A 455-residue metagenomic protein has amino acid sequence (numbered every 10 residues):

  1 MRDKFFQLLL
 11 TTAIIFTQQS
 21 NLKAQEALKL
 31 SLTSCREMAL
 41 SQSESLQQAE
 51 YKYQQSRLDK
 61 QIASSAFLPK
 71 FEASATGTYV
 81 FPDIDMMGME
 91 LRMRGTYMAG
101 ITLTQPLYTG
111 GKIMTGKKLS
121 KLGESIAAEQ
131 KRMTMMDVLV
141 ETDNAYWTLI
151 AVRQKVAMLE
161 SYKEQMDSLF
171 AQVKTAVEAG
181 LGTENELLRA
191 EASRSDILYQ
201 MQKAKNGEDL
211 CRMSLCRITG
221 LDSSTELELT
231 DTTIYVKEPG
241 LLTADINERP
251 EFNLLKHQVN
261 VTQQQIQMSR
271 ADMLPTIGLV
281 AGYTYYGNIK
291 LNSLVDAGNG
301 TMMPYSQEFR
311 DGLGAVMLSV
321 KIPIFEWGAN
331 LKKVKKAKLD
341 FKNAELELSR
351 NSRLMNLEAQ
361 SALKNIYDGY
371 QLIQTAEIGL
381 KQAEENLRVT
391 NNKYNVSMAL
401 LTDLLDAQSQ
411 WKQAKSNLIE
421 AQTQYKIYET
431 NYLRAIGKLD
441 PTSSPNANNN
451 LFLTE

Functional and structural regions predicted by a protein language model:
D3-T11: Sec-dependent signal peptide recognition, specifically the positively charged N-region followed immediately by
I14-K23: C-terminal segment of classical bacterial N-terminal signal peptides
L22-K70, T183, S223, L229-Q265 (+3 more regions): Bacterial Sec-pathway N-terminal export signals of envelope proteins
K23-E26, T33, F81, N417-E455: Acidic, low-complexity, intrinsically disordered peripheral segments
Q48-A63, T134, V138-A157, C211 (+4 more regions): Amphipathic alpha-helical coiled-coil segments
K70-D83, E90-M133, K256-Q265, D272-N351: Small/polar-residue-enriched beta-strand and adjacent coil segments characteristic of outer-membrane beta-barrel
K121, E184-S193, K335, L401-S409: Short, charged, amphipathic alpha-helical segments
D137-P250, N260, N365, G369 (+1 more regions): Periplasmic alpha-helical coiled-coil/stalk elements that build and connect Gram-negative outer-membrane
